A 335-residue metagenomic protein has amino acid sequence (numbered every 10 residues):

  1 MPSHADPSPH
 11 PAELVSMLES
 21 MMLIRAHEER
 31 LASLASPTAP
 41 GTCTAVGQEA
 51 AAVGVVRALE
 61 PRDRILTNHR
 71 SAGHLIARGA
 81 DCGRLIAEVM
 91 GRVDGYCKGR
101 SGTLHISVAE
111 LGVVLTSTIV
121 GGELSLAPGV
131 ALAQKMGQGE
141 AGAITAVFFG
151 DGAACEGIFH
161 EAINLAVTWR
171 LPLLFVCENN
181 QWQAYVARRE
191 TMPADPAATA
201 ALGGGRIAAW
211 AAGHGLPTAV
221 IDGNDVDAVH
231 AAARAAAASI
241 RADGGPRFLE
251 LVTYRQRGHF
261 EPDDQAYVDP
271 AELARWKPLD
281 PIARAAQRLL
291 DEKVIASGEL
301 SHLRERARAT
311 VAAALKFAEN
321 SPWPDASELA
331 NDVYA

Functional and structural regions predicted by a protein language model:
M1-P40, P61, R284-I295, F317: Cofactor-/ligand-binding subdomain signature composed of acidic, glycine-rich, tryptophan-containing flexible loops
P2-S3, S239-A335: Glycine/aspartate-rich loop-and-adjacent alpha/beta segment that forms the canonical ThDP
P7-S8, M17, G41-A45, I76 (+8 more regions): Hydrophobic alpha-helical scaffolding
A26-S33, P37-W169, E190-P193, T199-G203 (+2 more regions): Cofactor-binding active-site loop characterized by glycine-rich and histidine/acidic residues
A32-L34, R62-T67, V176-N179, A209-L216 (+3 more regions): Short acidic (Asp/Glu) and glycine-rich catalytic loops that position anionic groups and cofactors
C43, L66, L174-V176, V220 (+2 more regions): Structured core elements
K135-A141, T199-A235, P278-R304: Conserved thiamine diphosphate
A162, T168-L173, E178-A242: Ligand/cofactor pocket segment of small-molecule handling proteins
